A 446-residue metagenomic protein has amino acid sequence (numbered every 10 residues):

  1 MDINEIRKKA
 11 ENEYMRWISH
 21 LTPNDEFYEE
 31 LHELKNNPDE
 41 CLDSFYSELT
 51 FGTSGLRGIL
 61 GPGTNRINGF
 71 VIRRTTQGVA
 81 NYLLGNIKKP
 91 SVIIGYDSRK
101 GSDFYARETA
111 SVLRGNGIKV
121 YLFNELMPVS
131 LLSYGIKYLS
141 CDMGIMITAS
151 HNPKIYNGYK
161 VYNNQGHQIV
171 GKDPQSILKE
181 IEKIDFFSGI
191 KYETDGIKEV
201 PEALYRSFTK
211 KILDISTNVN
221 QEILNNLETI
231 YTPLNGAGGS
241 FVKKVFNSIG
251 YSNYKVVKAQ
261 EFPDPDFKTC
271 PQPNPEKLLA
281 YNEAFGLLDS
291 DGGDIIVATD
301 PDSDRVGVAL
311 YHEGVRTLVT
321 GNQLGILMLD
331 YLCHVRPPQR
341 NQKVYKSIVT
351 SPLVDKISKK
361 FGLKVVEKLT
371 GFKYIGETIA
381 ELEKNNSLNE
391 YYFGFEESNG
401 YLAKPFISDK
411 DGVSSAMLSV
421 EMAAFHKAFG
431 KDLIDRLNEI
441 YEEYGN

Functional and structural regions predicted by a protein language model:
I3-T109, N116, K198-N226, A237: An N-terminal, well-structured beta->alpha segment
W17, T22, E40-F45, L49 (+2 more regions): Gly/Ser/Thr-enriched, mixed-charge loops and adjacent short helices that form phosphate/oxyanion-binding elements
F45-N65, A149-S150, T229, P233-V245 (+3 more regions): Conserved phosphate/anionic-ligand binding catalytic regions in large, soluble enzymes, centered on
P90-D97, E228-Y231, Q342-I348: Short glycine-rich phosphate-binding loop at a beta-alpha junction
I93-Y156, S252-V308: N-terminal small/polar loop signature for handling phosphorylated ligands or for N-terminal nucleophile
G158-I169, T194-I197, P265-Q272, V308-T317 (+4 more regions): Short beta-alpha connecting loops at secondary-structure transitions that line or flank enzyme active sites
N164-H167, K179, L288-F361: Replace "Mg2+/Mn2+-dependent" with "divalent metal-dependent
G293-I295, V335-R336, R340-N446: Phosphate-binding and adjacent anionic-ligand microenvironments
